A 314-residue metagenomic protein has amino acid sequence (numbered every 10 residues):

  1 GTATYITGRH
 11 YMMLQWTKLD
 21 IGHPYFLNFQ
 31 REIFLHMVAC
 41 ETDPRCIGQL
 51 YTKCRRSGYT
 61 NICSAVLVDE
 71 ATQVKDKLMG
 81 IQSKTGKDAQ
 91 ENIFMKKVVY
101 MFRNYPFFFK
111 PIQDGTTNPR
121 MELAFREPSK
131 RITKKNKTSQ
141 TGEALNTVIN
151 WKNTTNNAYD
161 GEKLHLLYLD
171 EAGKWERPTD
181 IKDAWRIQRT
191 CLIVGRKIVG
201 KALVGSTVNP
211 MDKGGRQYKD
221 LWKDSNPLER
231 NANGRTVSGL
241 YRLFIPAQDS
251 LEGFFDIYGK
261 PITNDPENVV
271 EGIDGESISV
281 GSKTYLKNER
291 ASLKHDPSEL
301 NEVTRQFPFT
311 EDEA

Functional and structural regions predicted by a protein language model:
G1-A314: Phosphate/NTP-binding elements of NTP-utilizing enzymes
